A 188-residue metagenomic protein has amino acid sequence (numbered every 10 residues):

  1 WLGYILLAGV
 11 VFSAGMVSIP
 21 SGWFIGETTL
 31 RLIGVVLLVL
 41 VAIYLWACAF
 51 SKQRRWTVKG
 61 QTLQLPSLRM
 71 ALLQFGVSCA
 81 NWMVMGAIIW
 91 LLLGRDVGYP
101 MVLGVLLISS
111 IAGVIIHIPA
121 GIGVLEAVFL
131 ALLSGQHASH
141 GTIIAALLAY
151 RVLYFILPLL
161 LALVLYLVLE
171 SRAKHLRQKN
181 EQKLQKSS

Functional and structural regions predicted by a protein language model:
L2-V114, H140, A145-L147, V152-S188: Predominantly cytoplasmic-facing regulatory/coupling regions of multi-pass membrane proteins
P119-S134, L148: Re-entrant/interfacial helical elements at transmembrane boundaries that shape and gate the permeation pathway
